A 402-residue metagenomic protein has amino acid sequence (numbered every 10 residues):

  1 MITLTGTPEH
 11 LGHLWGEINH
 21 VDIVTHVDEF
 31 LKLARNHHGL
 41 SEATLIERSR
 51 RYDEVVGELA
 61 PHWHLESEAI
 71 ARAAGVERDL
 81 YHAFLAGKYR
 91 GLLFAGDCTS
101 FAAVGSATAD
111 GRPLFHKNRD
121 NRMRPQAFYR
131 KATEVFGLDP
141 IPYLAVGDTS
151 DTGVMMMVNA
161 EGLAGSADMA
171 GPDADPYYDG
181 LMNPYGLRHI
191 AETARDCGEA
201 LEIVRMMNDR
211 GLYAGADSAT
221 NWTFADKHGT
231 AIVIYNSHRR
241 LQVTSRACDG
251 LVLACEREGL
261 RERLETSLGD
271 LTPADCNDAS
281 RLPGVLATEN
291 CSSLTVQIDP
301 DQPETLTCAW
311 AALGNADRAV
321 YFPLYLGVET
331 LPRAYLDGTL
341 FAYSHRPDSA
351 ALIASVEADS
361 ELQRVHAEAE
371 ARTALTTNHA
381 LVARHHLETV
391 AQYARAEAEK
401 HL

Functional and structural regions predicted by a protein language model:
M1-R72, G87, G105-M157, E161-L402: C-terminal, well-structured catalytic/ligand-binding subdomain of enzymes
L65-E68, R72, V76-T99: Conserved, charged/glycine-enriched, solvent-exposed linker/hinge segments that sit just outside catalytic
